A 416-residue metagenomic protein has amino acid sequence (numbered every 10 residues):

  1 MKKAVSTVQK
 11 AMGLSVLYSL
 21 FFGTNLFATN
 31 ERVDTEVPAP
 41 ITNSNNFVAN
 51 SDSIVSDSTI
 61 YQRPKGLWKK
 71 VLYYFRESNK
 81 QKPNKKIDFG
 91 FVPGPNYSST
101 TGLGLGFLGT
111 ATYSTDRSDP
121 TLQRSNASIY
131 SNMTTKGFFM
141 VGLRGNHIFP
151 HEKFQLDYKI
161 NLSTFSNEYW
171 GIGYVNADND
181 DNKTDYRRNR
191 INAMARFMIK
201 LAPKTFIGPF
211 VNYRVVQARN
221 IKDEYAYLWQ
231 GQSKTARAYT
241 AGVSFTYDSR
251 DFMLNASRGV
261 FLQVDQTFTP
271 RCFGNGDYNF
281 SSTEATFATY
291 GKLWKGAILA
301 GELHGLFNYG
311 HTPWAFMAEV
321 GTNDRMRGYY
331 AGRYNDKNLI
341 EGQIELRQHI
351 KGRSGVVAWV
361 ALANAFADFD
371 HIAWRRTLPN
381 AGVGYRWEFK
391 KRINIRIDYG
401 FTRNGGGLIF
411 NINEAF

Functional and structural regions predicted by a protein language model:
M1-E36: Bacterial Sec-dependent N-terminal signal peptides
V33, N43-K159, Q232-S257, Q348-G355 (+4 more regions): Outer-membrane beta-barrel initiation region
Q81-G90, N96-R237, D336, N394 (+1 more regions): Gram-negative/organellar outer-membrane beta-barrel architecture
F89-F91, S125-I129, F154-I160, I207-P209 (+8 more regions): Transmembrane beta-strands of outer-membrane beta-barrel proteins
T112-D116, Y130-K136, S163-N167, V216-A218 (+7 more regions): Sequence/structural signature of outer-membrane beta-barrel proteins
G242-T246, D251-H349: C-terminal outer-membrane beta-barrel translocator/porin domains of Gram-negative envelope proteins and their
F245, S257, L303, R376-L378 (+1 more regions): Predominantly the C-terminal beta-signal and adjacent terminal strand-loop region of outer-membrane beta-barrel
N308-R396: Outer membrane beta-barrel transmembrane domains
